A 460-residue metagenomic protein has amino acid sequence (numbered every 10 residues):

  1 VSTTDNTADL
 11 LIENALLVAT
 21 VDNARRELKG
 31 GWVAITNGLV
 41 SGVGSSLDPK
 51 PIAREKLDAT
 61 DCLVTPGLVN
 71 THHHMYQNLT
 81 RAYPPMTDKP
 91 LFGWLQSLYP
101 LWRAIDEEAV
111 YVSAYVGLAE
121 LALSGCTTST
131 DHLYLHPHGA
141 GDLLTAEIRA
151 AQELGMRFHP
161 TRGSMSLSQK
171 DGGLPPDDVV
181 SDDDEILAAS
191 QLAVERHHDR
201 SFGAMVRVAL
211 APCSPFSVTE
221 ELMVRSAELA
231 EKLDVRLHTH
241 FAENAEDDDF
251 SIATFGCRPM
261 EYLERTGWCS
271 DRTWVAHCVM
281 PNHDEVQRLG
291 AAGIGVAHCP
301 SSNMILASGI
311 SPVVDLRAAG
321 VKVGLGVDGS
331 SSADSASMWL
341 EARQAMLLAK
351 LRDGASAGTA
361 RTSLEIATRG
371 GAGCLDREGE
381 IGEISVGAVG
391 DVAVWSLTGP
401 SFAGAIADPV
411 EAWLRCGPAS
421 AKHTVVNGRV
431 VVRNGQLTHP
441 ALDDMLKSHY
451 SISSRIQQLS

Functional and structural regions predicted by a protein language model:
V1-G31, T36-S41, S46-P51, T368-S460: Active-site microenvironment of metallo-dependent hydrolases
A8-E13, P49-G93, Y115, A119-L123 (+1 more regions): Replace "His-x-His-based motif
A15, V33, G38, D61 (+15 more regions): Divalent metal-coordination and catalytic microenvironments
L79-V110, G139, L167-D183, A204 (+3 more regions): Active-site gating loops and adjacent loop-to-helix segments of metal-dependent hydrolytic enzymes
R81-H132, P137-R157, A188-F202, Y450-Q458: Alpha-helical scaffold segments that flank or form the walls of functional sites
H138-C278: Metal-coordinating catalytic core of metallo-dependent amide/deamination hydrolases
G155, A227-R236, W268-D271, R288-A297 (+2 more regions): Glycine-enriched alpha-helix->loop->beta-strand junction motifs that scaffold or abut catalytic
R265-R272, V314-G399, C416: His/Asp/Glu-enriched, well-ordered alpha-helical/loop segment that forms or immediately abuts the divalent-metal
